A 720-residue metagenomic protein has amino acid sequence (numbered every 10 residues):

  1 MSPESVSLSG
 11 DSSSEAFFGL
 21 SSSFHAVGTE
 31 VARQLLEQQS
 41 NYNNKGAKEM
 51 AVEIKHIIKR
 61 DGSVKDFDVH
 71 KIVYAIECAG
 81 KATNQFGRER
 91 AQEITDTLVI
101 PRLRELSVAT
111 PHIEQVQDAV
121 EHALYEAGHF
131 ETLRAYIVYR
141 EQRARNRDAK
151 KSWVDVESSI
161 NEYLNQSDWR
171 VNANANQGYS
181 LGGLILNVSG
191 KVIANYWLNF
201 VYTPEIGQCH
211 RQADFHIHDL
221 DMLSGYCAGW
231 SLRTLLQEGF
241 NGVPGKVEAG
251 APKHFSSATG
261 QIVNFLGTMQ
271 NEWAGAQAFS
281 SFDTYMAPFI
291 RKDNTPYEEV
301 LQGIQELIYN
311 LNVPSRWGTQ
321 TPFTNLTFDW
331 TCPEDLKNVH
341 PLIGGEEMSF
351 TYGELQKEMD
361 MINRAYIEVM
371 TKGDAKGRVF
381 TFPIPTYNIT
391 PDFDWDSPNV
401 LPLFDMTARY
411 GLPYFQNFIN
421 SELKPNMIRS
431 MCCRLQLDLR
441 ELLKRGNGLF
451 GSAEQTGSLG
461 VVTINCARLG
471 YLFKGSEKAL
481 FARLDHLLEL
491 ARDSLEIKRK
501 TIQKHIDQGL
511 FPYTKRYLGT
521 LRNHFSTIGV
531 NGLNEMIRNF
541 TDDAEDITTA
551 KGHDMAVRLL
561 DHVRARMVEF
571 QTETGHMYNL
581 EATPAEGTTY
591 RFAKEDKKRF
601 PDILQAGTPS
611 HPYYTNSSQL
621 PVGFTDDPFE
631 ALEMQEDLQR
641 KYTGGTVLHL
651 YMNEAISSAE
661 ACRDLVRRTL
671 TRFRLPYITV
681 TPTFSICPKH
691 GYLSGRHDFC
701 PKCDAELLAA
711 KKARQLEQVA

Functional and structural regions predicted by a protein language model:
P3-L8, F17-S22, G28-L35, Y42-S159 (+2 more regions): Charged, amphipathic alpha-helical regulatory modules used for macromolecular assembly or allosteric control
D68, I72, A278, S526-L533: Catalytic-loop motifs flanking and including active-site residues across diverse enzymes
I72, I76, F282, M286 (+1 more regions): Buried hydrophobic packing segments
A119-Y125, D329-W330, P512-M536: Core structural elements
R145-N146, S152-R522, D543, T549-V719: Conserved catalytic cores of very large enzyme subunits
E535-D543: Well-ordered alpha-helical scaffold segments within catalytic/enzyme domains
